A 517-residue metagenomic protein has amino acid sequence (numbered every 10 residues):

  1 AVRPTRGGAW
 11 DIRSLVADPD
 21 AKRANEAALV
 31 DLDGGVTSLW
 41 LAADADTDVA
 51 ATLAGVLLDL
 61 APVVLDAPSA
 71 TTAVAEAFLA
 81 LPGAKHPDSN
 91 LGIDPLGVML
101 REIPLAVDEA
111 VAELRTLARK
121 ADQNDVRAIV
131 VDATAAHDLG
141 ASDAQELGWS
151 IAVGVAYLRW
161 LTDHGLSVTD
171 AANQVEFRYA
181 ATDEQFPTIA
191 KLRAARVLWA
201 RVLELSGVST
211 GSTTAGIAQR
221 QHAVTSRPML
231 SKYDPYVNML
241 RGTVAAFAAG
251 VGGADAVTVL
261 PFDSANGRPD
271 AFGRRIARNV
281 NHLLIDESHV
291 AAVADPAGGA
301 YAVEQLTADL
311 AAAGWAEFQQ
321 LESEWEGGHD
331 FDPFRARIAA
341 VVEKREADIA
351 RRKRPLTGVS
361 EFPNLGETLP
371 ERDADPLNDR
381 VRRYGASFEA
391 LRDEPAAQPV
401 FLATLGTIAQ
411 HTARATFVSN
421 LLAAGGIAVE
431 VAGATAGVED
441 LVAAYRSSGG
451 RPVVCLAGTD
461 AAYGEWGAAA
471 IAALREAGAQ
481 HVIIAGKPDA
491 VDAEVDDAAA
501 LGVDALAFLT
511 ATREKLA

Functional and structural regions predicted by a protein language model:
A1, D255, A291, A316-V400 (+1 more regions): Intrinsic disorder at enzyme termini
A1-A180, E184, T214, R220 (+7 more regions): Catalytic alpha/beta active-site cores
A27, V49-G55, T162, D183-V293: Second-shell residues forming the walls of enzyme active-site clefts
L58, G83, R119-Q123, A156-L166 (+9 more regions): Generic secondary-structure signature for well-ordered alpha-helical cores
D125-L158, L240-Q319: Mobile "lid/hinge" segments at catalytic clefts and subdomain interfaces of large enzymes
A133-D138, Q174-T182, G216-P228, P261-R268 (+2 more regions): A glycine-rich phosphate-binding loop feature that marks nucleotide/adenosyl-phosphate handling sites
S142-L147, T182-A194, S226-L240, G267-A277 (+4 more regions): Short glycine/threonine-rich loop-to-helix capping motif typified by GTGT followed within a few residues by an Asp-Pro
D163-Q174, L205-Q219, A256, E287-G298 (+2 more regions): Flexible, glycine/charged-enriched surface loops at secondary-structure junctions
